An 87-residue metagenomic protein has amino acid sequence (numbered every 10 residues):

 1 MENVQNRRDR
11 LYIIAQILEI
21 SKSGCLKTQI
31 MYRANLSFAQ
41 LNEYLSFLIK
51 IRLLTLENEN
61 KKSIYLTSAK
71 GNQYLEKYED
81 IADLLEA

Functional and structural regions predicted by a protein language model:
M1-A15: Short alpha-helical segments that sit at the start of domains
M1-E2, E76-A87: Amphipathic alpha-helical dimerization/coiled-coil segments that flank or bridge DNA-binding/regulatory modules
I20-L26: Short capping segments at the starts of secondary-structure elements
L26-K27, S68: Residues that mark the N-terminal boundary/hinge immediately upstream of a DNA-recognition element
Q29-R33: A short acidic, leucine-rich amphipathic alpha-helix
N35-K50: Short amphipathic alpha-helical interaction segments
I49-E59: A short, conserved structural fragment
N60-K77: Basic, amphipathic "hinge/linker" alpha-helix immediately C-terminal to the N-terminal HTH DNA-binding motif
